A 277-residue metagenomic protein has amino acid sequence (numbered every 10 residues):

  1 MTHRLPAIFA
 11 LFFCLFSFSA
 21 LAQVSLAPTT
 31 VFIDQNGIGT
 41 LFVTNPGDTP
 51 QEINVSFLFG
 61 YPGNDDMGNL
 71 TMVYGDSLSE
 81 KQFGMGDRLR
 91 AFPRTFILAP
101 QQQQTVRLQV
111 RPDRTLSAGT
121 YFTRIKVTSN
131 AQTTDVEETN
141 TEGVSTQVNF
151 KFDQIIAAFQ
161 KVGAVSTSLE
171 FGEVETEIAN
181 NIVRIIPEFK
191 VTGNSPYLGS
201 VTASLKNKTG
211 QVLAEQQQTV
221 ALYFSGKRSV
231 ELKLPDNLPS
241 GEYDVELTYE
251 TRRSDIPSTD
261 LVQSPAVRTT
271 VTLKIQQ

Functional and structural regions predicted by a protein language model:
S17-S19: N-terminal signal peptide c-region/cleavage motif recognized by signal peptidases
A22-E52, S56-F59, R94-T95, L169-N180: Beta-sheet-dominated interaction scaffolds and their linkers
S25, P50-L108, K208-T209: Surface-exposed binding patches on compact interaction domains or structured appendages
I38-F42, R90-N130: Ligand-binding face of N-terminal immunoglobulin V-set domains in extracellular IgSF glycoproteins
T40-T44, Q109, R184-T192: Short edge beta-strand/loop segments characteristic of extracellular beta-sandwich folds
G47-T49, R114, V191-S195, T209 (+2 more regions): Short, acidic/polar linear motifs in exposed loop/turn regions
L58-N64, R111-Q160, P239-Q277: Terminal connector regions
F96-Q103, T219-K227, N237: Short proline/glycine- and polar residue-rich coil/turn motifs
